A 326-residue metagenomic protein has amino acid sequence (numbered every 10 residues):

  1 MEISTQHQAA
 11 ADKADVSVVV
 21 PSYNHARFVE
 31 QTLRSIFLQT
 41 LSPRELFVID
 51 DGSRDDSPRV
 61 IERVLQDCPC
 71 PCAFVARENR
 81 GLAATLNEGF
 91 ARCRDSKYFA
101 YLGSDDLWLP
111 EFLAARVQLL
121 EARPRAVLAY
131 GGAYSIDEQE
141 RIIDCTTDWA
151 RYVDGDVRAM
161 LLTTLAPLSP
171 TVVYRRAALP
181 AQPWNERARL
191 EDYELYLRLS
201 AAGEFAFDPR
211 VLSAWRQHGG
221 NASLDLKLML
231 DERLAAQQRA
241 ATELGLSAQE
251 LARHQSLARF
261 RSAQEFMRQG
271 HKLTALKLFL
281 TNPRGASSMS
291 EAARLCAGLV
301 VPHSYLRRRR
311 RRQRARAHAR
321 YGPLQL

Functional and structural regions predicted by a protein language model:
E2-A11, A166, E194, Q217-L326: C-terminal subregions of glycosyltransferases and related glycan-biosynthesis enzymes
A14-S17, E45, E194: Cell-envelope/extracellular polymer assembly enzymes that use nucleotide-activated donors
R34-P43: Short, acidic, metal-binding catalytic loop of nucleotide-sugar glycosyltransferases
S35, D50-R59, R80, G103: A conserved acidic beta->alpha catalytic loop
R77-D95, A115: Glycine-rich, basic loop-to-helix element that forms the pyrophosphate-binding segment of sugar-nucleotide handling
F99: Short aromatic/hydrophobic "clamp" motif used to bind/position activated sugar donors
E111-I143: Conserved donor NDP-sugar-binding/catalytic core segment of glycosyltransferases
G131, W149-M229, R233: Conserved nucleotide-sugar donor-binding catalytic segment
